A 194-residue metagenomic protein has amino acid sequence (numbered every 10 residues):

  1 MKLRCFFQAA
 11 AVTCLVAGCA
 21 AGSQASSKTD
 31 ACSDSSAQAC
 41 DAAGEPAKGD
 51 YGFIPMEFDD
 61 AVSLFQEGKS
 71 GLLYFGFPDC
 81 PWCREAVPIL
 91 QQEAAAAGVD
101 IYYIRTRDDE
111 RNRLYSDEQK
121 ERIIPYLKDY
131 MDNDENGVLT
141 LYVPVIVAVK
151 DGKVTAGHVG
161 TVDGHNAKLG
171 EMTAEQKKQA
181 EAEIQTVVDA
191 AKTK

Functional and structural regions predicted by a protein language model:
M1-A10: Bacterial N-terminal signal peptides that target proteins for export
C5, Q24-G68, G170-E171, Q179-K194: N-terminal leader/targeting and pre-domain segments
V16-G18: C-terminal motif of bacterial Sec signal peptides marking the signal peptidase cleavage site
Q66-P78: Short active-site neighborhood of thiol/selenol oxidoreductases, capturing the structured segment around
C80-C83, I146: The canonical Cys-X-X-Cys-His
R84-A97: Typically the conserved alpha-helix immediately C-terminal to a functionally engaged Cys/Sec in thioredoxin-like
I104-T155, V187: Thioredoxin-like thiol-disulfide oxidoreductase module
G137-K194: Non-catalytic, surface beta->alpha helical segment in thiol-disulfide oxidoreductase systems
